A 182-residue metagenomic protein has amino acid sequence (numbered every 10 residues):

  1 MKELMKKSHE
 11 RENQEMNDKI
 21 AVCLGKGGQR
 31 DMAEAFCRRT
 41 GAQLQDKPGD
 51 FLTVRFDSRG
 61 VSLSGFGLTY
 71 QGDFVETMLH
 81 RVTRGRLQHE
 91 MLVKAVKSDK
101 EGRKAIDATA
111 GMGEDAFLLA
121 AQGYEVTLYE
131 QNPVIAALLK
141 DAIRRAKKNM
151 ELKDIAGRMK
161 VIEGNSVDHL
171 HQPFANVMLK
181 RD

Functional and structural regions predicted by a protein language model:
M5-K6, E10-R103: S-adenosyl-L-methionine
N17-K19, G102, G123, N176 (+1 more regions): A general structural motif
A33, C37, A120, N176-V177: Long alpha-helical scaffolds
Q43, E125, R158-K160: Conserved beta-strand segments of alpha/beta enzyme cores
F74-H89, E114, E151-S166: Charged, low-complexity, helix/coiled-coil-prone segments
Q88-S98, R103-I106, A110-K148, G164: SAM cofactor-binding core of SAM-dependent methyltransferases, primarily the Rossmann-like beta-alpha-beta module
N132-R181: S-adenosyl-L-methionine
